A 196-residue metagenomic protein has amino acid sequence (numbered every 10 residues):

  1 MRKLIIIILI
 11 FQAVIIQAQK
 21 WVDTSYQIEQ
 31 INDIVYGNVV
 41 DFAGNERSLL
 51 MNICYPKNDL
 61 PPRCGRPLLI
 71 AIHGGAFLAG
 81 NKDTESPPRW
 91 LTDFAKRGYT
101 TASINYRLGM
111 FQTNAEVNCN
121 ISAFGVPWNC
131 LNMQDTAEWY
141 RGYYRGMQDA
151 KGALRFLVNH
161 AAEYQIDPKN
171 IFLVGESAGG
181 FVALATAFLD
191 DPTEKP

Functional and structural regions predicted by a protein language model:
M1-V22: Bacterial Sec-dependent N-terminal signal peptides
Q19-C64, Y143: N-terminal cap/lid segment of alpha/beta-hydrolase-fold proteins
R63-A76: Short beta-strand element of the alpha/beta-hydrolase
A76, L108-M110: Alpha/beta-hydrolase active-site loop signature
A76-A79, T101, F156: Serine-hydrolase catalytic-loop signature spanning alpha/beta hydrolases and amidase-signature enzymes
D83-I104, F111: Short amphipathic alpha-helix adjacent to the substrate-entry channel of hydrolases
C119-A162: Alpha/beta-hydrolase active-site loop
R145-Q148, G152-P196: Primarily recognizes the serine-hydrolase "nucleophile elbow" in alpha/beta-hydrolase and SGNH/GDSL folds
